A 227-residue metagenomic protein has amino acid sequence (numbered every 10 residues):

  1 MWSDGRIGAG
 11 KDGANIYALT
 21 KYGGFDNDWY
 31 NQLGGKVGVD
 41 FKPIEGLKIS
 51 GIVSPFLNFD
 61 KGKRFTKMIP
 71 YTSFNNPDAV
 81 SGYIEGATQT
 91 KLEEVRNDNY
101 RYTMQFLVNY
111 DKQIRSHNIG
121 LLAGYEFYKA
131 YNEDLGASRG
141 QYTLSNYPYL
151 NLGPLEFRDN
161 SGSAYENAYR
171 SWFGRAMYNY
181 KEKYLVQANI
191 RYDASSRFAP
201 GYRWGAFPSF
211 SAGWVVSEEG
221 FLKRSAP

Functional and structural regions predicted by a protein language model:
M1-I16, R64-T88, Y131-N160: Surface-exposed loop/turn segments flanking beta-strands in extracellular/periplasmic regions
Y17-R64, K91-Q113, G120, N132-D134 (+2 more regions): Outer-membrane beta-barrel transmembrane strands
W29, E166, Y202, A226-P227: A generic structural micro-feature
F59-I69, F74-N75, H117, A130-G136 (+2 more regions): Outer-membrane beta-barrel proteins
Q113-S116, Y180-E182, G213-P227: Secondary-structure transition/capping motifs at alpha-helix termini and the adjoining loop/turn into the next element
A123-Y125: Membrane-embedded helix bundles of polyisoprenyl
T143-N146, A206-W214: Feature captures outer-membrane beta-barrel proteins of Gram-negative bacteria and organelles
